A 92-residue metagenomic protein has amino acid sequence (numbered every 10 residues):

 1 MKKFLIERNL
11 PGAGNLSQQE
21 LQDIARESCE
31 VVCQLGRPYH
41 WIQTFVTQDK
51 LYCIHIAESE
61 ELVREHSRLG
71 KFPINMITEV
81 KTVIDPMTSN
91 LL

Functional and structural regions predicted by a protein language model:
M1-C33, H40, K50, D85-L92: Short S/T/G/P-rich N-terminal loop/turn motif that feeds into the first structured element of a domain
P11, C53, S67: Short, flexible active-site loop motifs that bind/organize anionic cofactors or intermediates
Q34-L35, L69: Alpha-helix C-cap/termination motif
R37-Q43, M76: A short linear hydrophobic-aromatic micro-motif
I42-I54, V63: Amphipathic, hydrophobic secondary-structure cores in small proteins
I56-V83: An amphipathic, aromatic/His-enriched active-site/gating alpha helix that lines ligand/cofactor pockets
